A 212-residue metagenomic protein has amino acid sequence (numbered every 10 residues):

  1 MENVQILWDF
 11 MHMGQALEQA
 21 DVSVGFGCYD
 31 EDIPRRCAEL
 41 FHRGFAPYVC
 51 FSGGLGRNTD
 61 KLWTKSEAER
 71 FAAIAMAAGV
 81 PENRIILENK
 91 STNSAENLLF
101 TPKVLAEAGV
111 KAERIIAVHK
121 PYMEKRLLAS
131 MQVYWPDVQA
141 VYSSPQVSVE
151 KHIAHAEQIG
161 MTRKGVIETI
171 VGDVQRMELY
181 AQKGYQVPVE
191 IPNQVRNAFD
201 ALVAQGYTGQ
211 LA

Functional and structural regions predicted by a protein language model:
M1-V166: A structural signal for short, hydrophobic/glycine-enriched beta-strand patches
A156-A212: A conserved mid-domain beta-alpha-beta active-site/ligand-binding segment of alpha/beta enzyme cores
